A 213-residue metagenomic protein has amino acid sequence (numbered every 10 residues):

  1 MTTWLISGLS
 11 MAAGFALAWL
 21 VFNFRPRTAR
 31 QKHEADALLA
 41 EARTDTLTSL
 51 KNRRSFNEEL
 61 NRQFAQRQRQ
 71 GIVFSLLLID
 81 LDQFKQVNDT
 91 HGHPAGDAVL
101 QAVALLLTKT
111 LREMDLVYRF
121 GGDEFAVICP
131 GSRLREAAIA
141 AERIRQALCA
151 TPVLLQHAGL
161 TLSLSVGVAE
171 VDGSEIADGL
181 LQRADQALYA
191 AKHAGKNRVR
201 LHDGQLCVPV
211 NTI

Functional and structural regions predicted by a protein language model:
T3-T46, R54-A65, D115-L116, I128: Signal-transducing coiled-coil linker helices
L39-E58, I79-H93, Q101: Conserved nucleotide-binding and Mg2+-coordinating catalytic segments in signaling enzymes
A95-L116, E124: Active-site-proximal alpha-helical element of nucleotidyl cyclase-like catalytic domains and analogous helices
V99, V127-R143: Short helix/loop segment flanking the catalytic signature motif in cyclic-nucleotide metabolism enzymes
A104-L105, E136-P152: Alpha-helical scaffold within the catalytic cores of cyclic-nucleotide enzymes
K109-M114, Q146-A158, L188-A190: Short catalytic/binding micro-motifs of nucleotide second-messenger systems
L116-R119, L160: A short pre-motif secondary-structure segment
A138, E142, Q156, A169-I213: Catalytic-core segments of nucleotide cyclases and related cyclic-nucleotide turnover enzymes
